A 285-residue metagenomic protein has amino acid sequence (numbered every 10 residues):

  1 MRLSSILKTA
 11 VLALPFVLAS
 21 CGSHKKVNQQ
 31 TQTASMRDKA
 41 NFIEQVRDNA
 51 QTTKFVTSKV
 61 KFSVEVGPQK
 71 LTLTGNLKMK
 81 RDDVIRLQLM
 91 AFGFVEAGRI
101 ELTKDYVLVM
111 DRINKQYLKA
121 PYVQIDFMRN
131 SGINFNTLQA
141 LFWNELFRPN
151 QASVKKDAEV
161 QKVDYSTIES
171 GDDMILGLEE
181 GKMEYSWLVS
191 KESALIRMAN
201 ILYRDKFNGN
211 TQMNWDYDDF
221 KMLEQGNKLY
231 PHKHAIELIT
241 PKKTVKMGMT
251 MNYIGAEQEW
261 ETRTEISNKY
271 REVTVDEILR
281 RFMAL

Functional and structural regions predicted by a protein language model:
M1-V11: Bacterial N-terminal signal peptides that target proteins for export
L18-S20: C-terminal motif of bacterial Sec signal peptides marking the signal peptidase cleavage site
G22-K25: Bacterial signal peptide processing site
Q32, D38, K78-V84, T103-L108 (+3 more regions): The feature marks either
F42-V66: A short, Trp-centered hydrophobic/proline-enriched beta-strand micro-motif
I85-A140: An acidic-aromatic
M128-S166: C-terminal low-complexity, charged extensions that often adopt amphipathic alpha-helices
V154-R271: Gly/Pro-enriched, hydrophobic low-complexity segments that function as extracytoplasmic propeptides/linkers
